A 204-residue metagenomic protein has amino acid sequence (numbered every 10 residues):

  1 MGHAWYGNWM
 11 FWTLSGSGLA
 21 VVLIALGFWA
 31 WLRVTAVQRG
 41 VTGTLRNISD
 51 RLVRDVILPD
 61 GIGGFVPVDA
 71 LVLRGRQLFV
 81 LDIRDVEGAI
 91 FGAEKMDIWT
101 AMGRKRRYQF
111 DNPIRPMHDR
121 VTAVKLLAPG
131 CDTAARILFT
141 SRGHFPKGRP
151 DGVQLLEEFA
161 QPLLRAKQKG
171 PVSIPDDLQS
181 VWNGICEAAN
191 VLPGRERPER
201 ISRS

Functional and structural regions predicted by a protein language model:
M1-V66, L73-L78, E87, I98 (+1 more regions): Surface-exposed interaction regions that form or flank ligand-binding interfaces
I90: Polar interaction faces of repeat-based domains
